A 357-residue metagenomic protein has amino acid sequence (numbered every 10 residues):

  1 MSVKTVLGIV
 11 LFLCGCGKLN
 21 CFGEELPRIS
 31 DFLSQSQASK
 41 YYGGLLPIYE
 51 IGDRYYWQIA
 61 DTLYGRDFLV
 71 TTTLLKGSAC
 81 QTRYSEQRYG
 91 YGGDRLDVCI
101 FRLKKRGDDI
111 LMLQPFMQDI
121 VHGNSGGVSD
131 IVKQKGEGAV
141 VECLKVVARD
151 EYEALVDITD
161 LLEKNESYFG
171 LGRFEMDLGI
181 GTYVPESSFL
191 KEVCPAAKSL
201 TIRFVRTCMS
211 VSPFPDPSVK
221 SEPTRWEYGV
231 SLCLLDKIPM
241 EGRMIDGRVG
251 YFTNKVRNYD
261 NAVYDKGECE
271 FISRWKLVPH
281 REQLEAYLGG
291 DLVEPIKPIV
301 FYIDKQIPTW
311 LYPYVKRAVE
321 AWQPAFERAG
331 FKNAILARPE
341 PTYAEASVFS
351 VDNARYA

Functional and structural regions predicted by a protein language model:
M1-E24: Bacterial Sec-dependent N-terminal signal peptides
E24-I307, E340-A357: Auxiliary tRNA-acceptor-end handling modules of aminoacyl-tRNA synthetases
Y64, Q306-A334: Zn2+-dependent metallopeptidase catalytic core
I335-P339: A short glycine-rich, hydrophobically flanked beta-strand micro-motif that places a catalytic Asp/Glu for divalent metal
